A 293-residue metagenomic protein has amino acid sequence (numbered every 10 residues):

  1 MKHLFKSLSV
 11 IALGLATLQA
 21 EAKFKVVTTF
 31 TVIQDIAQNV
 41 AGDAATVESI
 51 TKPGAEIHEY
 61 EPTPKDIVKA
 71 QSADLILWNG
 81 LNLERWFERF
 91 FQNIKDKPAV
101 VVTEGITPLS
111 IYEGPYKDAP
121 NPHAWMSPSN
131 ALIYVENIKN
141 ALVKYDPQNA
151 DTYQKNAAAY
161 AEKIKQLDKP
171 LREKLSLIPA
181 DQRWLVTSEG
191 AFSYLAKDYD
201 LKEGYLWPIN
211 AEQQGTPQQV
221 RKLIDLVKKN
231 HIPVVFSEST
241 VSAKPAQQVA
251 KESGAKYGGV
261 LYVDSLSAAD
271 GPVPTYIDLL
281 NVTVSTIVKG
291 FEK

Functional and structural regions predicted by a protein language model:
M1-L8: Bacterial N-terminal signal peptides that target proteins for export
T17-Q19: N-terminal signal peptide c-region/cleavage motif recognized by signal peptidases
A22-K293: Extracytoplasmic metal-acquisition and chelation regions
